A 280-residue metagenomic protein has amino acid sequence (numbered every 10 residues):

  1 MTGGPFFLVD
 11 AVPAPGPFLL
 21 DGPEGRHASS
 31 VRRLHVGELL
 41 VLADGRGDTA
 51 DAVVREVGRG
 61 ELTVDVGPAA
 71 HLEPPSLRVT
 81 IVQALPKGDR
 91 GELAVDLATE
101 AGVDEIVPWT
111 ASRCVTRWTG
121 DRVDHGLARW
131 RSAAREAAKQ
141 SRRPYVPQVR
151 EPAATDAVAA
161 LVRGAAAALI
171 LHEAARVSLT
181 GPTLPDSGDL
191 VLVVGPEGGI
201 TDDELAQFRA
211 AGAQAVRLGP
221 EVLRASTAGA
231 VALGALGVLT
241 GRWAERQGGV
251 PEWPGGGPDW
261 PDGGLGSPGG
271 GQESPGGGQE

Functional and structural regions predicted by a protein language model:
M1-L72, P251, W260-P261, Q279: N-terminal positively charged helical leader segments and presequences
F18-L20, S76-T80, G188-V191, A210-L218: Glycine/charged-rich beta-loop-alpha catalytic/anionic-binding loops adjacent to active sites
G37, A98, A134, F208 (+1 more regions): Residue-level signal for inorganic ion chemistry
L39, T49, R90, E197-T201 (+2 more regions): Gly/Ser/Thr-rich beta-alpha loop segments that engage phosphate groups in nucleotides
H71-L169: RNA substrate-binding interface of SAM-dependent RNA methyltransferases
A165-Q207, Q214-R217: Active-site/ligand-binding-proximal alpha/beta "capping" segment
D202-P258, P275-E280: Structured adenosyl-cofactor binding patch, chiefly the S-adenosyl-L-methionine
